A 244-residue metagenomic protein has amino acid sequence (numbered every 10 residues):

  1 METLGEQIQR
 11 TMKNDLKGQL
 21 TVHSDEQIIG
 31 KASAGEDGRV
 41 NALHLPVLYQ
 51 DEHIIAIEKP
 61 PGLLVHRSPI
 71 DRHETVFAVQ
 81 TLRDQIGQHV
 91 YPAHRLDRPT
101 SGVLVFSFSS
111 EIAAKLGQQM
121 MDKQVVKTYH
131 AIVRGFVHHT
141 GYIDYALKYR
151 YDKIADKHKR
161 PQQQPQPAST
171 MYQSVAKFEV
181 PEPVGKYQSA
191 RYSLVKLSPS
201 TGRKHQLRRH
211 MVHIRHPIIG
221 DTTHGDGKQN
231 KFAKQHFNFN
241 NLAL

Functional and structural regions predicted by a protein language model:
M1-L244: RNA pseudouridine synthases
